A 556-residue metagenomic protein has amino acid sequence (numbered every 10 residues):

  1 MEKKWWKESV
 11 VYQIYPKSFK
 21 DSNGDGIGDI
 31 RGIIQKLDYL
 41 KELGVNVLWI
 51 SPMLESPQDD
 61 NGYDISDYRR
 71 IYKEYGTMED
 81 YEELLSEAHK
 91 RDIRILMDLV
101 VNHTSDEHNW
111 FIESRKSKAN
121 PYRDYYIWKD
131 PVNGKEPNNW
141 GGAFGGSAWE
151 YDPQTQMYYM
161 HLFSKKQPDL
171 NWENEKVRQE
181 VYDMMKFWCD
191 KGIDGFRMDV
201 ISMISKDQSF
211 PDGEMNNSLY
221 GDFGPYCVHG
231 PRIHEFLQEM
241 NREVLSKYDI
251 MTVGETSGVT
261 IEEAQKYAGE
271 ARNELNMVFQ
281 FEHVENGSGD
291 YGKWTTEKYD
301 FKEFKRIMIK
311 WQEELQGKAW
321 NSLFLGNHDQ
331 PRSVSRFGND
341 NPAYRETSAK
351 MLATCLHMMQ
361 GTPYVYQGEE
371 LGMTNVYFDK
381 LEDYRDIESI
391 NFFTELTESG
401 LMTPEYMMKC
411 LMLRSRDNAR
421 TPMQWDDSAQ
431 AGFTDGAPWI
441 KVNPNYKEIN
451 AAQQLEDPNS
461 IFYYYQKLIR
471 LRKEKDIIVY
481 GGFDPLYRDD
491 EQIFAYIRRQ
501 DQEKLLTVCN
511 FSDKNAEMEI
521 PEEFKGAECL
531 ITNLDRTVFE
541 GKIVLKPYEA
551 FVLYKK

Functional and structural regions predicted by a protein language model:
M1-G526, T532-K556: Active-site and adjacent substrate-binding regions of carbohydrate-active enzymes
